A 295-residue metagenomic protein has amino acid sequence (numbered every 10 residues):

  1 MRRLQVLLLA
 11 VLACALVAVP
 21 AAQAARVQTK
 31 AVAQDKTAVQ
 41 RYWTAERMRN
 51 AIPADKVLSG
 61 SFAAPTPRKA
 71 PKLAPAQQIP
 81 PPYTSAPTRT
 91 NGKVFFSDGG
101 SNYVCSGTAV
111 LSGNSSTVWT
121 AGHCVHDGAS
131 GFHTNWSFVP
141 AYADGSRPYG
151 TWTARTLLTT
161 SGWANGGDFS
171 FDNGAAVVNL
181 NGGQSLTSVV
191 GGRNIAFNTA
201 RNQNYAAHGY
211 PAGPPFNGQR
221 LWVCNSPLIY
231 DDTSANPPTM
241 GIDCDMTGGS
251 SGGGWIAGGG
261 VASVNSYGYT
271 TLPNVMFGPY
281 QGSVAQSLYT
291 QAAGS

Functional and structural regions predicted by a protein language model:
M1-A25: Secretory targeting and sorting signals
A24-L111: Protease-domain processing segments flanking chymotrypsin-fold serine proteases, especially trypsin-like
T44, V94, G107, T120 (+5 more regions): Terminal peptide-recognition signature
A76-N102, V110-L111, N135-S185: Conserved catalytic-core segment of clan PA serine endopeptidases
A86-A143, P227-A235, D243, S266 (+1 more regions): Catalytic histidine site
A154, F169-N173, V177-D243: Chymotrypsin/trypsin-fold serine protease catalytic domain
D245-V264: Catalytic nucleophile loop of clan PA
G268-S295: C-terminal cap/linker of serine protease catalytic domains
